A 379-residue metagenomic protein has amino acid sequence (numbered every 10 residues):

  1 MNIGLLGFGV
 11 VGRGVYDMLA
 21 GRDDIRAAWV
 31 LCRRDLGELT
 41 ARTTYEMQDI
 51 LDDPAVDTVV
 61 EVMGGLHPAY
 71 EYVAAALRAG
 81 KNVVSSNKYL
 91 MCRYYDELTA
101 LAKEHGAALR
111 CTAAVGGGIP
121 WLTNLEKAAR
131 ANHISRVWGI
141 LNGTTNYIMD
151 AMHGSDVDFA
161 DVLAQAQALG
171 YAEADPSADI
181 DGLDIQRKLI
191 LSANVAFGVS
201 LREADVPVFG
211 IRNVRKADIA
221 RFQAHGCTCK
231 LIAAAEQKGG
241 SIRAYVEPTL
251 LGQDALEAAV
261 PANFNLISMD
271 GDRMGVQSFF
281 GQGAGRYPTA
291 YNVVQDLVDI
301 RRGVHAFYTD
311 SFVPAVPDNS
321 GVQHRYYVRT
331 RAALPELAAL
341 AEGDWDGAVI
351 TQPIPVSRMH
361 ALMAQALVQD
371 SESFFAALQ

Functional and structural regions predicted by a protein language model:
N2-D17: Glycine-rich adenosine-cofactor-binding loop
R22-L39: NAD(P)-binding Rossmann-fold cofactor-contacting core
Y45-T58, V62-S86: Rossmann-fold NAD(P) dinucleotide-binding segment
Y70-A75, K88-E126: Rossmann-fold NAD(P)-binding glycine/threonine-rich loop
I119-I134, T145-A160, R187-L201, D296: Oxidoreductase and adenylate-handling cofactor-binding alpha/beta cores
S135-W138, N146-M149, H153, Q165 (+2 more regions): Catalytic, metal-anchored helix/loop core of enzyme active sites in primary metabolism
D161-A259, F264-L266, G285: Substrate-binding/catalytic subdomain of NAD(P)-dependent oxidoreductase enzymes
L297-D299, G303-Q379: A conserved regulatory-domain signal marking ACT and ACT-like small-molecule sensing domains and adjacent regulatory
